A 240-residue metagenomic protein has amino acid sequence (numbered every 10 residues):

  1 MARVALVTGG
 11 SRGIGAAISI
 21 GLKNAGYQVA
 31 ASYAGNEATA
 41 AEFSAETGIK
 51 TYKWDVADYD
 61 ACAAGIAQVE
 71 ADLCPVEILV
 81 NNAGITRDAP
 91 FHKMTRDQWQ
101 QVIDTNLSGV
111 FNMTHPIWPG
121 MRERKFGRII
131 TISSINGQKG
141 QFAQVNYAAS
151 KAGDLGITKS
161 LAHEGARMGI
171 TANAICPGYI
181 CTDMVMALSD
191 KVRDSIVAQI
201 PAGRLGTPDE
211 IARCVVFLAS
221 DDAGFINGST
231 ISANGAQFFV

Functional and structural regions predicted by a protein language model:
S11-R12: Conserved glycine-rich cofactor-binding loop
A25-A41: Conserved glycine-rich Rossmann-like NAD(P)H-binding loop of the short-chain dehydrogenase/reductase
P90-F91, T95-I103, I129, V185 (+1 more regions): Substrate-binding pocket helix/loop in short-chain dehydrogenase/reductase
T114, S150, T158: Active-site helix of classical SDR
P119, H163-E164, G224: Alpha-helical segment proximal to the catalytic Tyr-Lys
S134: Residue(s) in the substrate-gating loop at a strand-loop-helix junction that position the organic substrate next
A166, T171, I226-G228, N234: Short, small/polar-rich loop/turn modules that mediate ligand/substrate recognition or access, typified
